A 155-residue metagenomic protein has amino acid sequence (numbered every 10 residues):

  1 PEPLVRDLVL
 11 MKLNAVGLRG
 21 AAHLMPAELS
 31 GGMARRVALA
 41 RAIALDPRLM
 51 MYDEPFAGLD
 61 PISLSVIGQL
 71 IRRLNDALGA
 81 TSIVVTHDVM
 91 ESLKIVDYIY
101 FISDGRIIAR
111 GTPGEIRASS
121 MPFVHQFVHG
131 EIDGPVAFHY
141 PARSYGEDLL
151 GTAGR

Functional and structural regions predicted by a protein language model:
P3-A21: Conserved ABC ATPase "signature" region
L24, L45: Conserved signature/switch motifs of ABC ATPase nucleotide-binding domains
M25-L29, M33: Conserved ABC ATPase signature
M50-D53: Catalytic Walker B motif of ABC-type/P-loop ATPase nucleotide-binding domains
S65-L78: Helical segment within the ABC ATPase nucleotide-binding domain
S92-K94: A short, surface-exposed alpha-helical micro-motif characterized by mixed small hydrophobic and charged/polar residues
H129-R155: ABC ATPase nucleotide-binding domains
